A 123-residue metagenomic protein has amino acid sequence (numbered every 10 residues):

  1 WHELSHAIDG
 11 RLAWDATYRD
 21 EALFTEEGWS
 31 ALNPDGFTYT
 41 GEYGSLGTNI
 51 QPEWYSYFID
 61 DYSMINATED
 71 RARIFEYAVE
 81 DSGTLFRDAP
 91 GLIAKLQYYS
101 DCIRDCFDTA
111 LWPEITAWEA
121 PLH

Functional and structural regions predicted by a protein language model:
W1-H123: Active-site-flanking segments in enzyme catalytic domains
